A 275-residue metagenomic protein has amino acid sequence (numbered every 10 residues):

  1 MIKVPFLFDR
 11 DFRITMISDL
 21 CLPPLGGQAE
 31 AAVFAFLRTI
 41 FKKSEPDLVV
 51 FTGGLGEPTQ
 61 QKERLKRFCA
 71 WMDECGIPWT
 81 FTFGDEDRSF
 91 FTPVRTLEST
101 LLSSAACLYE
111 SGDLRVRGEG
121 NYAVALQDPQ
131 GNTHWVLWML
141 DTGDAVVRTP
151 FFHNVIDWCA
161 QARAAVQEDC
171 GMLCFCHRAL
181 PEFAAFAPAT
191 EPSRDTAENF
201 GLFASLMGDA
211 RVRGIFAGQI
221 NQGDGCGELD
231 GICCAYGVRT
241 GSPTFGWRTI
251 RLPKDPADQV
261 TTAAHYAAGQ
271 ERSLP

Functional and structural regions predicted by a protein language model:
M1-D73: N-terminal active-site segment of His-dependent metallophosphoesterases
I2-F6, E63-E168, R211, T249 (+1 more regions): Extended active-site neighborhood of metal-dependent phosphoesterases/phosphodiesterases
I2-F8, N121-G131, L202-D209, N221-P275: Binuclear metal-dependent phosphoesterase catalytic core
L7, R13, L20, F36 (+7 more regions): Preference for well-ordered, secondary-structure-rich cores of eukaryotic proteins
D11-P24, H134-G143, F175, I232-R239: Active-site-proximal beta-strand elements of phosphoester/diester hydrolases
D19, L37, V49, G54 (+6 more regions): Divalent metal-coordination and catalytic microenvironments
L22-G26, E57-K62, F81-P93, A145-R148 (+3 more regions): Active-site environment of divalent metal-dependent phosphoester hydrolases
S44-L48, V136-W138, V147-D224: His/acidic metal-ligating clusters that form di-metal
